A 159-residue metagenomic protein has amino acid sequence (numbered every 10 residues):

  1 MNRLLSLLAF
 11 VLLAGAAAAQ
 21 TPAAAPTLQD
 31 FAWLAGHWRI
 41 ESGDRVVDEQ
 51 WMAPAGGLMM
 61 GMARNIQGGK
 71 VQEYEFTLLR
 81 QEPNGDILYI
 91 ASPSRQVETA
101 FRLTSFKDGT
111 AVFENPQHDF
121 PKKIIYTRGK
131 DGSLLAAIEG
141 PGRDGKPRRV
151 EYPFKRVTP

Functional and structural regions predicted by a protein language model:
M1-L4: Positively charged n-region of N-terminal signal peptides that target proteins for export
S6-G15: Bacterial N-terminal signal peptides
G15-A24: Long, low-complexity intrinsically disordered segments that are proline/alanine-rich with interleaved serine/threonine
Q20-T21, D108, S133-L135, E139-P159: Edge beta-strand at a domain terminus
A23-H37: N-terminal helix-cap/turn-to-beta initiation motif at the start of protein domains
A35, I40-Q117, P159: Central antiparallel beta-sheet cores of small beta-barrel/beta-sandwich binding domains
E49-P54, T127-K130, F154: Aromatic-rich beta-strand edge motifs centered on tyrosine
G109-N115, I124-R128, L135-E139: Well-ordered alpha/beta subsegment
